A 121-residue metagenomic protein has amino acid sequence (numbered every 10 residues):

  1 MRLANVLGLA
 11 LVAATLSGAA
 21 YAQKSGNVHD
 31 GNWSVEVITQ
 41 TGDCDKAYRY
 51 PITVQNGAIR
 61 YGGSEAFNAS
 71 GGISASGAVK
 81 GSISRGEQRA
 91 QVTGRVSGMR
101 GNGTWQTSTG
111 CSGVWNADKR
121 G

Functional and structural regions predicted by a protein language model:
M1-G8: Bacterial N-terminal signal peptides that target proteins for export
R2, Y21-A22: Well-ordered, non-transmembrane segments within structured domains
L9-A10, A20: Cleavable N-terminal signal peptides
T15-A19: N-terminal signal peptide c-region/cleavage motif recognized by signal peptidases
Q23-G121: Central antiparallel beta-sheet cores of small beta-barrel/beta-sandwich binding domains
